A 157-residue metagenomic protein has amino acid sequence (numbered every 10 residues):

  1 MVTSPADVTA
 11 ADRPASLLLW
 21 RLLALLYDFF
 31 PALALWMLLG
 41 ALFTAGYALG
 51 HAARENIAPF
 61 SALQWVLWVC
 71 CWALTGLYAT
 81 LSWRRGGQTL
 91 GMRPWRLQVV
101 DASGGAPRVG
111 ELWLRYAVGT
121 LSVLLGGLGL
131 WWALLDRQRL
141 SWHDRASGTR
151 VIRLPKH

Functional and structural regions predicted by a protein language model:
M1-L124, A146, I152-H157: Short, small/hydrophobic-residue-rich motifs at membrane-helix boundaries and re-entrant hairpins of integral membrane
L124-L130: Alpha-helical membrane-associated segments of multi-pass integral membrane proteins
L130-H157: Cysteine/selenocysteine-centered motifs that mediate thiol-based redox chemistry or coordinate metal-sulfur cofactors
